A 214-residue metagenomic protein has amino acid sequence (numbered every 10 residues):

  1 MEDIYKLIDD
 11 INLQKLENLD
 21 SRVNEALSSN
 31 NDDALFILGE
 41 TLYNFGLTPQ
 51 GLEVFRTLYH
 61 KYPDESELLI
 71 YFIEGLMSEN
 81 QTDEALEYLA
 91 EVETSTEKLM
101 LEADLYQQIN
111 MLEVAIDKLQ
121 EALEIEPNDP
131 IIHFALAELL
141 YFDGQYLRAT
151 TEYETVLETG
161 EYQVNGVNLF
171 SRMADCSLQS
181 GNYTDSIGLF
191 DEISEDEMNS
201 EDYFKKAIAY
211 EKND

Functional and structural regions predicted by a protein language model:
L13-E17, T48, T82, L112 (+2 more regions): TPR-repeat structural position
E25-A26, T57-L58, Y88-V92, E121-A122 (+2 more regions): Canonical positions in the second alpha-helix
S29, P63, E93, P127 (+2 more regions): Short coil turns that delineate tetratricopeptide repeat
D33, E67, E97-L101, I131 (+2 more regions): Start-of-helix register in tetratricopeptide repeats
